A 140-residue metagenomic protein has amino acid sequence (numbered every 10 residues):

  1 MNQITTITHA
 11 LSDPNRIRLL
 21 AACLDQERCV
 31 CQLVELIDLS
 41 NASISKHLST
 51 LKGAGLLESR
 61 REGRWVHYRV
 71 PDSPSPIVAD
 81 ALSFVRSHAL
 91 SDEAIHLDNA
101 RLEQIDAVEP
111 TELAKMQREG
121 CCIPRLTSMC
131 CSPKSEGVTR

Functional and structural regions predicted by a protein language model:
N2-S43, W65-P74: N-terminal helix-turn-helix DNA-binding core of bacterial DNA-binding proteins
R18, K46, L97: Short Gly/charged-rich anion-binding patches and loops
E27, I37, L48, N99 (+1 more regions): Short amphipathic alpha-helical/adjacent loop interface patches that line ligand and macromolecule-binding sites
E35, K46, K52-G53: Alpha-helical residues within the helix-turn-helix
K52-E62, R69-P71: Beta-hairpin "wing" of winged helix-turn-helix
S73-R140: C-terminal regulatory/oligomerization modules of transcriptional regulators
